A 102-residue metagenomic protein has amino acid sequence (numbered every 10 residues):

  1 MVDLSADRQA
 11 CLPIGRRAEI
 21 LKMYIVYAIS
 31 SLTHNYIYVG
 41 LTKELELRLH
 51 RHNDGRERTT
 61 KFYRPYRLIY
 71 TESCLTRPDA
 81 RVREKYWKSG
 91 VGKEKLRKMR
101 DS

Functional and structural regions predicted by a protein language model:
M1-E19: Short Gly/Ser/Thr- and charged-rich N-terminal loops/segments that act as flexible capping/hinge elements
E19-V39, K43-S102: Structure-specific nucleic-acid interaction/processing domains
